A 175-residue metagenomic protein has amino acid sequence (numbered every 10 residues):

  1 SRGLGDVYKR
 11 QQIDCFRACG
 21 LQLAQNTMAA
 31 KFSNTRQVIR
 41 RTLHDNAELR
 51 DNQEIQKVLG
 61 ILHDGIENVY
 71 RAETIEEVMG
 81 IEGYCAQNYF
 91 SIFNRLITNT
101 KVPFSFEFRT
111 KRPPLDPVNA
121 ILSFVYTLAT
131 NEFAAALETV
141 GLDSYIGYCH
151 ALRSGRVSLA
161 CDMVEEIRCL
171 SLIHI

Functional and structural regions predicted by a protein language model:
R2-Y8, I175: Short, small-residue-biased leader/transition segments that mark boundaries at the very start of proteins
R10-L172: Active-site helix-to-loop segments that bind/position phosphate- or nucleotide-bearing substrates and donors across
